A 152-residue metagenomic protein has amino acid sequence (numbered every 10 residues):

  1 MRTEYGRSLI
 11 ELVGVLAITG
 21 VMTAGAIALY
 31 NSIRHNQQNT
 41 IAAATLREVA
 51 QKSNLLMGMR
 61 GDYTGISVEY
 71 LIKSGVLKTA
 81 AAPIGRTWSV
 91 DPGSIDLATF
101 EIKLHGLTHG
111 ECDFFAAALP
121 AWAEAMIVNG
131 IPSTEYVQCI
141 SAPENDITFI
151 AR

Functional and structural regions predicted by a protein language model:
M1-R34: N-terminal single-pass transmembrane signal-anchor helix
Y5-S8, A42, K73: Terminal low-complexity, poorly structured segments
A24, S32, Q51, F114-A117: Generic detector of well-ordered secondary structure
A28-T64, V68-Y70: Membrane-proximal N-terminal amphipathic helix
G58-R152: Periplasmic/extracellular, small/polar-rich flexible segments of pilin-like filament-forming proteins
